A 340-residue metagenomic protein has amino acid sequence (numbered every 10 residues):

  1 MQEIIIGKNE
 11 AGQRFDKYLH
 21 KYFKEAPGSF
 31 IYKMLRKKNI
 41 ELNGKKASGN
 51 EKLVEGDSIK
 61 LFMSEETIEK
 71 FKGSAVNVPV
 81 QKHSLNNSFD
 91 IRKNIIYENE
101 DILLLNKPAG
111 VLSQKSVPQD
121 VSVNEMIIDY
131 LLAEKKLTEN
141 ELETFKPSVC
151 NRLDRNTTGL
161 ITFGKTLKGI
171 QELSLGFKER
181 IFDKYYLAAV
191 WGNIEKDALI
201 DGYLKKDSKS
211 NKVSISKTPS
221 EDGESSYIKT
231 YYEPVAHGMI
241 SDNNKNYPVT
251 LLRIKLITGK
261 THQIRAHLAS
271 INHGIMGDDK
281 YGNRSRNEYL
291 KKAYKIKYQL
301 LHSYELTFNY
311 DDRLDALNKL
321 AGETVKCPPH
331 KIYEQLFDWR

Functional and structural regions predicted by a protein language model:
M1-K33, E65, Q81-K93, E221-S226 (+4 more regions): Pseudouridine synthases involved in rRNA/tRNA modification
M1-S208, A236-M239, P328-W339: RNA pseudouridine synthases
S48-K52, R253, Y298: Short, surface-exposed secondary-structure edge patches
R155-T157, I181-Y185, L199, S225-K229 (+4 more regions): Short gly/pro-enriched beta-turn/loop segments at secondary-structure junctions
N211-G223: Short aromatic-glycine motifs in intrinsically disordered, low-complexity regions
Y232, L252: Long C-terminal interaction/binding lobes of large macromolecular proteins
